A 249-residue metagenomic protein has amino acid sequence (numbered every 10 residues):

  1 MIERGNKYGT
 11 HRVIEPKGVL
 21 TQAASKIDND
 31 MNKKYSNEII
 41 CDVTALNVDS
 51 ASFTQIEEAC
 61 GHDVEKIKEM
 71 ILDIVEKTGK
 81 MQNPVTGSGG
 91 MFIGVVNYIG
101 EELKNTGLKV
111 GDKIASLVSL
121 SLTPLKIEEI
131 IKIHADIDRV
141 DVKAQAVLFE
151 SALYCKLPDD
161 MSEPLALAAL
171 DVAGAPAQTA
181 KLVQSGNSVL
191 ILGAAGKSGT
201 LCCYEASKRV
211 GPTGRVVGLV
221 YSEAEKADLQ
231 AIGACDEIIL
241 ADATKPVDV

Functional and structural regions predicted by a protein language model:
M1-A24: N-terminal intrinsically disordered, low-complexity, charge/repeat-rich segments that act as generic
N32-D49, E58-L120: Glycine-rich beta-strand-centered segment in the early N-terminal region that forms part of a ligand/cofactor-binding
A51-I56, L125: Cytochrome P450 core scaffold surrounding the K-helix E-X-X-R motif and the conserved "meander" helix-loop region
T78, G90, I114-G186: NAD(P)H dinucleotide-binding glycine-rich loop of Rossmann-like/cofactor-binding domains, especially the beta1-alpha1
G100, V118-S119, P124, G193 (+1 more regions): Conserved "cap/hinge" positions at secondary-structure junctions
M161-I239: Mid-domain Rossmann-like dinucleotide-binding core that forms the NAD(H)/NADP(H) cofactor-binding site
A241-A243: Conserved acidic residues
P246-V249: Short amphipathic alpha-helix with an adjacent loop that forms part of the alpha/beta core around
